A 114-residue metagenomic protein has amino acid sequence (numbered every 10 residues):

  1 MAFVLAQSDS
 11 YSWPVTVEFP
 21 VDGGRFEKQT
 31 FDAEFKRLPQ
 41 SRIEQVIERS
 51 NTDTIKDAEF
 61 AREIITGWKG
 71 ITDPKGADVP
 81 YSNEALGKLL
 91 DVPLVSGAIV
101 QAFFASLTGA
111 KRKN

Functional and structural regions predicted by a protein language model:
M1-E48: Short, charged/polar N-terminal "headpieces" of proteins
R25, Q29, L38-N114: Short, surface-exposed, charged amphipathic helix/loop patches that serve as local interaction elements
